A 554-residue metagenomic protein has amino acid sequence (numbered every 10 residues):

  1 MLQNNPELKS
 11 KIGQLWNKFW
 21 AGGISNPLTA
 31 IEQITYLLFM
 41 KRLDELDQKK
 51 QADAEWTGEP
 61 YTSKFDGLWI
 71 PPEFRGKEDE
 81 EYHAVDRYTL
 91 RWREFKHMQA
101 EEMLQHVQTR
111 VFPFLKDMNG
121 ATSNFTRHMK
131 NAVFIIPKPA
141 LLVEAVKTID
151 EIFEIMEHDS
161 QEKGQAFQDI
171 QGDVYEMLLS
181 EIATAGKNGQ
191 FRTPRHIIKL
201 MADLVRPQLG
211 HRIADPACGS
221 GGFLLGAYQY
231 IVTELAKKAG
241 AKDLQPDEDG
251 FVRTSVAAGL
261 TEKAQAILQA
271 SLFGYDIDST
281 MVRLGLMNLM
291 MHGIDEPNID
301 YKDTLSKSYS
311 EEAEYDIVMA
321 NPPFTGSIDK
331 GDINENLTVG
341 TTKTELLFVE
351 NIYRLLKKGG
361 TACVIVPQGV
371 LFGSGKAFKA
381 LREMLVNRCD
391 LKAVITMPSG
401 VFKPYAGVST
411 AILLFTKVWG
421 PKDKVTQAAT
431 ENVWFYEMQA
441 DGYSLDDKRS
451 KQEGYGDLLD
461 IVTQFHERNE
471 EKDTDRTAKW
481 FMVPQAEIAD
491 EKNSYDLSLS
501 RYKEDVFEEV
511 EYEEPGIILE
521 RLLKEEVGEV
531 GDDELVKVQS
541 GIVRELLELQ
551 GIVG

Functional and structural regions predicted by a protein language model:
M1-L204, Q208-L209, N298-S306, P398-G400 (+3 more regions): Non-catalytic, mostly N-terminal accessory regions of nucleic-acid modification and defense proteins
Q3, D329-K343, G369-A377, P398-Y405 (+2 more regions): Short, contiguous acidic/charged loop-to-helix segments that flank catalytic cores in large enzymes
A30, I34, I277-V282, T342-F415: Conserved Class I SAM-dependent methyltransferase catalytic core
D44, S220, S306, P323-G326 (+4 more regions): Conserved nucleotide-binding/hydrolysis micro-motifs of P-loop NTPases
G164, G274-D278, T338-T342, Y353 (+2 more regions): Hydrophobic alpha-helical scaffolding
F167, Q190, A264-A266, K307-E311 (+3 more regions): Replace "in large, NTP-powered and nucleic-acid-processing enzymes" with "in large, NTP-powered factors and other
Q190-A320, T325-D329, I333-N336, T342 (+5 more regions): Conserved S-adenosyl-L-methionine
D390-L391, K403-D460: C-terminal, active-site-flanking charged/polar segments
